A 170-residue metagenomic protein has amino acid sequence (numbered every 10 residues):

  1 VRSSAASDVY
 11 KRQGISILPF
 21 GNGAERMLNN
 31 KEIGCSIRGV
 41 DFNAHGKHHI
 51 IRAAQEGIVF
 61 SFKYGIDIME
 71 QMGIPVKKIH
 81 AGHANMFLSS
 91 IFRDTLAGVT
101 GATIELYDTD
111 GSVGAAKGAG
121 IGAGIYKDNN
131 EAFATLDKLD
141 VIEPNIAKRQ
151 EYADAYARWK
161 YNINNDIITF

Functional and structural regions predicted by a protein language model:
V1-A6, Y10: Single conserved hydrophobic/aromatic residue that forms the stacking wall/gate of nucleotide- or nucleobase-binding
R12-E105: Activation-segment/catalytic-loop signature of the eukaryotic protein kinase fold
F42, F60-D67, Q71, G101 (+3 more regions): Generic secondary-structure signature for well-ordered alpha-helical cores
H48, R52, E56-V59, S90 (+4 more regions): Electropositive phosphate-/nucleotide-binding environments in soluble metabolic enzymes
E56, F60-K63, D94, E105-A134: Glycine-rich phosphate-binding/hydrolytic loop that grips phosphoryl groups
H83-F87, D110, L136-D140: Acidic, glycine-rich active-site loops and adjacent beta-strand->loop/helix elements that engage anionic groups
G124-F170: Acidic, glycine/GT-rich loop-and beta-edge segments that sit at the periphery of enzyme/chaperone cores
